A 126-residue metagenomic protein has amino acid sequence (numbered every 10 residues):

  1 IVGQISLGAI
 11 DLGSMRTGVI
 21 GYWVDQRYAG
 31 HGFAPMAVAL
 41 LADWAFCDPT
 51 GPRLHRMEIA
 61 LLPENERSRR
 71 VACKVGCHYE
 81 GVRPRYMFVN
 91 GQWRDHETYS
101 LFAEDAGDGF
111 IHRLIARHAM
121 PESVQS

Functional and structural regions predicted by a protein language model:
I1-S126: Acyl-donor (CoA/ACP) binding surface of acyl/acetyltransferases
